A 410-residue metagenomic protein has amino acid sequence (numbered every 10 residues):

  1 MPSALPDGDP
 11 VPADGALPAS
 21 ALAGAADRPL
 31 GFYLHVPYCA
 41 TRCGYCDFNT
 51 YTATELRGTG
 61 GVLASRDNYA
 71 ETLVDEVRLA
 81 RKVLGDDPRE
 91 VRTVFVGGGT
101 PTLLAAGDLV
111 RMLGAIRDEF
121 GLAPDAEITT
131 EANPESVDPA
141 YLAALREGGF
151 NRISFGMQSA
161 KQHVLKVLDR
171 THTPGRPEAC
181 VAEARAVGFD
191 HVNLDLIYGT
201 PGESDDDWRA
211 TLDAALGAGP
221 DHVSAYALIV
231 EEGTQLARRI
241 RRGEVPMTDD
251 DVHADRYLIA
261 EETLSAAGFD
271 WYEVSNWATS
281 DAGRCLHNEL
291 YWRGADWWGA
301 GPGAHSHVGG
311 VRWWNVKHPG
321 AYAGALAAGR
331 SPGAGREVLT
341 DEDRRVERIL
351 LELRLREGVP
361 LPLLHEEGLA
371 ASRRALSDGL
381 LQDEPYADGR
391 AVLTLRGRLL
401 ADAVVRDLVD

Functional and structural regions predicted by a protein language model:
M1-Y33, A40, D383: Flexible, acidic/Gly-rich N-terminal and inter-domain linker regions that tether and position cofactor-handling modules
G15-L17, A21-L30, N49-H365: C-terminal scaffold of the Radical SAM
L34, L286-H287, D388: Short loop/turn microsegments at loop-to-beta-strand junctions
H35-T50: Local cysteine-cluster metal-coordination motifs and their immediate loop/turn environment, predominantly Fe-S cluster
H365-G379: Short amphipathic alpha-helical interaction segments
S377-D388: A short, conserved structural fragment
D388-T394: Minor-groove-contacting beta-hairpin "wing" of winged helix-turn-helix DNA-binding domains
R396-D410: Short, amphipathic alpha-helical interaction segments positioned at domain boundaries
